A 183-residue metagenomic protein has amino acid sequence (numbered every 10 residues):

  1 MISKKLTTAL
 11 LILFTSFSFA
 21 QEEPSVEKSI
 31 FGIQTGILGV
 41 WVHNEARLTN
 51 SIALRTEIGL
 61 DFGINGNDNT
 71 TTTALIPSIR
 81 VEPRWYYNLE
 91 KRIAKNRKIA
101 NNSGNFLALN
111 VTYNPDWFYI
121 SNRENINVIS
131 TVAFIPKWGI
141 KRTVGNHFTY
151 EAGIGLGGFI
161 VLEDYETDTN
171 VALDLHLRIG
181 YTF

Functional and structural regions predicted by a protein language model:
M1-E27, I179, F183: Bacterial Sec-dependent N-terminal signal peptides
Q21-E27, S51, N88-G104, V144-F148: Short loop/turn motifs that connect adjacent beta-strands in outer-membrane beta-barrel proteins
S25-F31, G36-L38, T73-I79, V128-F134 (+1 more regions): Residues that define the transmembrane beta-barrel architecture of outer-membrane proteins
F31-T35, T56-I58, N105-V111, P136 (+2 more regions): Membrane-embedded beta-strand positions of outer-membrane beta-barrel proteins
Q34, H43-E45, R84-Y86, G139-K141 (+1 more regions): Transmembrane beta-barrel domains of outer membrane proteins
I37-G39, I58-I64, W85-Y87, V111-W117 (+3 more regions): Transmembrane beta-strands of outer-membrane beta-barrel pores
P77-A94, V171-F183: Outer-membrane beta-barrel "beta-signal"
